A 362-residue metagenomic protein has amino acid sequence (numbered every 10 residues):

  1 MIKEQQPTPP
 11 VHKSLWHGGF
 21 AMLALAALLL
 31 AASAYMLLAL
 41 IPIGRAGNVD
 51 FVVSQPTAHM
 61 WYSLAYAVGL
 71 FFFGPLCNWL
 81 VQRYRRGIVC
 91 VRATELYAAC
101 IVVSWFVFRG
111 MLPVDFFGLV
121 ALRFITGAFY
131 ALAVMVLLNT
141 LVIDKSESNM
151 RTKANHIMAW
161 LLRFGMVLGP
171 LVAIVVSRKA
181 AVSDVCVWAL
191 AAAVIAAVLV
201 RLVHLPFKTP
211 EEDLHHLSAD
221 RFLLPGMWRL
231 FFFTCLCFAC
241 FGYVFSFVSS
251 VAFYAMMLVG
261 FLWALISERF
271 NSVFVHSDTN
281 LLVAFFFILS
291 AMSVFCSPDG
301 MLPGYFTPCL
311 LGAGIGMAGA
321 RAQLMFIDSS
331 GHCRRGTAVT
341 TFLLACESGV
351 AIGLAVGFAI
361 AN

Functional and structural regions predicted by a protein language model:
L70-F72, F253-S277, A284: Transmembrane alpha-helices of Major Facilitator/SLC transporters
E95-P113, F286-D299: C-terminal ends and interior cores of transmembrane alpha-helices in multi-pass membrane transporters/permeases
V114-A133, L302-A318: Hydrophobic core of transmembrane alpha-helices in multi-pass small-molecule transporters, especially MFS/SLC-type
L122-L161: Cytoplasmic helix-loop-helix junction between adjacent transmembrane helices in 12-TM secondary transporters
M150-I174, L343-L354: Glycine-rich segments within core transmembrane alpha-helices of 12-TM secondary carriers
D184-L202, N362: Symmetry-related core transmembrane helices of the 12-TM Major Facilitator Superfamily/SLC fold
S277-A322: C-terminal transmembrane helical hairpin of 12-TM major facilitator-type secondary transporters
S330-A361: A late C-terminal transmembrane helix in Major Facilitator Superfamily
